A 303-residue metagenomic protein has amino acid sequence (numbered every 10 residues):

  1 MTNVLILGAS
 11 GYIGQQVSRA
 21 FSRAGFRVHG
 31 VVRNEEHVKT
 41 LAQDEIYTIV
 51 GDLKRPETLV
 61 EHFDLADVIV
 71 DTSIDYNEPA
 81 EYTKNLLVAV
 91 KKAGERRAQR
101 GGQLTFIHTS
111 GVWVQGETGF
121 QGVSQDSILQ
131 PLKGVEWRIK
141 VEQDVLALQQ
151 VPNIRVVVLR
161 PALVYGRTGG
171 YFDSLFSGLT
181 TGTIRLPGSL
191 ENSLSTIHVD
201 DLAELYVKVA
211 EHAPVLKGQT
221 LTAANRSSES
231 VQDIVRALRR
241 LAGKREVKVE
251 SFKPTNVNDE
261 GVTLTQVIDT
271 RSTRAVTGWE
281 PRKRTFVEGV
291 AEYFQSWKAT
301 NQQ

Functional and structural regions predicted by a protein language model:
T2-F26: N-terminal Rossmann NAD(P)H-binding glycine-rich loop of SDR-like oxidoreductase domains
R33-R96: NAD(P)H-binding glycine-rich loop region in Rossmannoid oxidoreductase-like domains and their noncatalytic homologs
V88-E136: Conserved Rossmann-fold NAD(P)-dependent oxidoreductase catalytic core, especially the SDR/UDP-sugar
Q143-T168: Conserved beta-loop-beta element that borders a ligand/cofactor-binding pocket
S177-I197: A conserved pocket-lining segment of Rossmann-fold NAD(P)-dependent short-chain dehydrogenase/reductase
L205-N258, T300-Q303: Mid/C-terminal beta-alpha module of Rossmann-like enzyme folds, strongest in SDR-family dehydrogenases/epimerases
T255-E280: Conserved C-terminal active-site "lid" loop/helix of NAD(P)H-dependent oxidoreductases that clamps the redox cofactor
R284-Q303: Amphipathic terminal alpha-helices
